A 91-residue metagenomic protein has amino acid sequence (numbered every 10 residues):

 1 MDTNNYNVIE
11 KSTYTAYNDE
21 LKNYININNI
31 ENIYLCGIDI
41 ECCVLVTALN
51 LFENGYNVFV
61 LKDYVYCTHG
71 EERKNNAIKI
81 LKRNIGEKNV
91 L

Functional and structural regions predicted by a protein language model:
M1-L91: Active-site-adjacent betaalpha module
